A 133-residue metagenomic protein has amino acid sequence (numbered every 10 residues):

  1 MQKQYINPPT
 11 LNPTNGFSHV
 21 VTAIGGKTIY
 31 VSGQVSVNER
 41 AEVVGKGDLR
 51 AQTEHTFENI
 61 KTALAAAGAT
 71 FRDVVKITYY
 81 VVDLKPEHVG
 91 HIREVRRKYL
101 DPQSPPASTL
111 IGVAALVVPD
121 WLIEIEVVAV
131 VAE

Functional and structural regions predicted by a protein language model:
M1-E133: Short, polar/acidic, helix-capping and beta-turn segments at strand->helix junctions that line the mouths
